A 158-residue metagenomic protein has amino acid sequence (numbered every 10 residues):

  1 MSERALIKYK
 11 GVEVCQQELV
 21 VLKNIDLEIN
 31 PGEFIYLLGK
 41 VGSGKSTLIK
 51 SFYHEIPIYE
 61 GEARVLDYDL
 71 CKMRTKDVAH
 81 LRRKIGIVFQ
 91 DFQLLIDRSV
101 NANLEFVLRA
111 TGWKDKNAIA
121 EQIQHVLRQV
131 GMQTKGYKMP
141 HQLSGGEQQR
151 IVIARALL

Functional and structural regions predicted by a protein language model:
I7, L22-N24: Conserved structural motif at the start of ABC-family nucleotide-binding domains
Y36, I151-L157: ABC ATPase nucleotide-binding domain "signature" region
L38-K40: The feature captures the beta-strand-to-loop junction immediately N-terminal to the Walker
Y53: Helix-to-loop junction immediately C-terminal to a conserved catalytic motif
G61-D69: Conserved ABC transporter NBD signature motif
L70-G86, K116: ABC ATPase NBD coupling module
N101-R109, A120: Short helical segment in ABC ATPase nucleotide-binding domains corresponding to the A-loop/adjacent helical element
A120, V126-H141: Conserved ABC nucleotide-binding domain
